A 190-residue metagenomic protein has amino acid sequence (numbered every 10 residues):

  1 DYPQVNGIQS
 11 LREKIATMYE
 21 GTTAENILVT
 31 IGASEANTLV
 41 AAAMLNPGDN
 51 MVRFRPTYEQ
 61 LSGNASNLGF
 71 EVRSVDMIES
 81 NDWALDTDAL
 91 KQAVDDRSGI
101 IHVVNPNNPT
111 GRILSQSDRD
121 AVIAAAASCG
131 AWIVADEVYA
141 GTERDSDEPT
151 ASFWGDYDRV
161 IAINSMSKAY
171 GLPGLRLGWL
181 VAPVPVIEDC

Functional and structural regions predicted by a protein language model:
D1-E35, L39, A89: N-terminal small-domain helix-loop-helix segment of the aminotransferase-like
T23-I27, P47-N50, R97, D158-R159: Short acidic capping loops at alpha-helix termini that bridge into adjacent secondary structure
A43-A65: Conserved PLP-anchoring active-site segment centered on the Schiff-base-forming lysine
D49, F70, S128-A131, D158: A short helix->loop->beta-strand "cap" motif at the edges of active sites that frequently abuts
R53, S74, H102, I133-A135 (+1 more regions): Hydrophobic residues in well-ordered beta-strands that form the structural core
P56, E137-Y139, M166: Short strand-turn motif at the edge of the Rossmann-like AdoMet-binding core
E79-E148: Active-site phosphate-binding strand-loop segment of PLP-dependent enzymes
D156-C190: Conserved core segment of the aminotransferase class I/II
